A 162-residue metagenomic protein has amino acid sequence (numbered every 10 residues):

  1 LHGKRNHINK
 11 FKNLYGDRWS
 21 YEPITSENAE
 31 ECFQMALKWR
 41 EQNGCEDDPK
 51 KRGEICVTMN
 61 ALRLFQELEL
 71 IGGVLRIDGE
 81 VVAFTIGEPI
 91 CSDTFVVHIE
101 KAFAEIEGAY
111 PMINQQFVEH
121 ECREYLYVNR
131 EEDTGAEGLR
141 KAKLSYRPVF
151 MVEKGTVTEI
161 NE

Functional and structural regions predicted by a protein language model:
L1-D47: Acyltransferase donor/substrate-recognition loop-hinge adjacent to the catalytic core
K4, V57-T58, N114: Amphipathic coiled-coil/heptad-repeat helices and related helical stalk/stem segments that mediate oligomerization
N6, N60, G138: Short Gly/charged-rich anion-binding patches and loops
K10, K38, A61-L64, Q116-H120: A generic secondary-structure signal
L14-D17, L68, E124: Structured helix-beta-strand junction loops
E30-M35, G138-K141, E162: Short, solvent-exposed polar/charged micro-motifs at secondary-structure junctions
E31-V81: Short, conserved active-site entrance elements at the starts or edges of catalytic domains
G72-I160: Aromatic (often tryptophan-rich) hydrophobic motifs at membrane interfaces
